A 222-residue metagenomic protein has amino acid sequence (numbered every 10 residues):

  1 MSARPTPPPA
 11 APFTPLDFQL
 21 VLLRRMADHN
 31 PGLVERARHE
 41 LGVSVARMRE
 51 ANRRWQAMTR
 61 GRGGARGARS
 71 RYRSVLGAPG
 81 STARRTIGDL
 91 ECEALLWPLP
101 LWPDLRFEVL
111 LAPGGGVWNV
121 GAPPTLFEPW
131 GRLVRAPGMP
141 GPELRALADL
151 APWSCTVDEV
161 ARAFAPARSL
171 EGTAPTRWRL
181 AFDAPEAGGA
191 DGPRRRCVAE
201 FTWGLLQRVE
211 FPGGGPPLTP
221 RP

Functional and structural regions predicted by a protein language model:
S2-A122, P152-Q207, F211-R221: A cross-family detector of function-defining hotspots
A51, V134-R145: A short, surface-exposed helix-loop junction/capping segment
P123-G138: Short acidic, glycine/tyrosine-flanked loop/strand segments centered on an H-E-D-like triad
A146-L150: Mixed-charge, Lys/Arg-rich low-complexity intrinsically disordered regions
